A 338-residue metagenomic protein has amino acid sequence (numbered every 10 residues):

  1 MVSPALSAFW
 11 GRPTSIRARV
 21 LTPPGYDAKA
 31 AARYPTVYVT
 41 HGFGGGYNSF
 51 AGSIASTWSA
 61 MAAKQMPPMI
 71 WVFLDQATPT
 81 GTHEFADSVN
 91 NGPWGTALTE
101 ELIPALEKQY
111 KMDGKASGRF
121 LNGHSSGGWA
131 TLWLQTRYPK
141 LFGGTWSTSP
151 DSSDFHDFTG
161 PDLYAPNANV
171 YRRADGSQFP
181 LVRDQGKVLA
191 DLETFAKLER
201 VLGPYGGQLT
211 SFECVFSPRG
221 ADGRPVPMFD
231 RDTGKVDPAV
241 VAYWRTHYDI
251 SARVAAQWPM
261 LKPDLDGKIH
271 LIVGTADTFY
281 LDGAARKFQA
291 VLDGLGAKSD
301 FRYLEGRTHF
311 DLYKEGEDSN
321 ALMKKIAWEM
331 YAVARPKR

Functional and structural regions predicted by a protein language model:
M1-R338: Non-catalytic cap/lid and distal C-terminal segments of serine-dependent acyl enzymes
